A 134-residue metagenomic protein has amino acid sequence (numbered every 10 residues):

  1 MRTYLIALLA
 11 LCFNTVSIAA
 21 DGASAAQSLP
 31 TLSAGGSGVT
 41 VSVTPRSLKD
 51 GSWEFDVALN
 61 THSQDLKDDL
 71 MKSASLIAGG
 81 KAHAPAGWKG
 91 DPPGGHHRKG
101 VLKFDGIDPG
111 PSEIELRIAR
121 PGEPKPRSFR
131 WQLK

Functional and structural regions predicted by a protein language model:
M1-Y4: Positively charged n-region of N-terminal signal peptides that target proteins for export
I6-T15: Bacterial N-terminal signal peptides
A20-D68, R130: N-terminal secretory signal peptides
T31-L32, A74-S75, E115-R117: Residue-level detector of beta-strand face positions
G36-G38, D50-E54, M71, H97-K99 (+1 more regions): Extracytoplasmic
R46-L48, A58-H62, G79-K81, I107 (+1 more regions): Solvent-exposed coil/turn segments that connect beta secondary-structure elements in extracytoplasmic/periplasmic
K67-G79: Short, surface-exposed alpha-helix to beta-strand junction/turn motifs within ectodomains of secreted and cell-envelope
G80-Q132: Short, solvent-exposed, Trp/other aromatic-anchored flexible loops in extracytoplasmic proteins
